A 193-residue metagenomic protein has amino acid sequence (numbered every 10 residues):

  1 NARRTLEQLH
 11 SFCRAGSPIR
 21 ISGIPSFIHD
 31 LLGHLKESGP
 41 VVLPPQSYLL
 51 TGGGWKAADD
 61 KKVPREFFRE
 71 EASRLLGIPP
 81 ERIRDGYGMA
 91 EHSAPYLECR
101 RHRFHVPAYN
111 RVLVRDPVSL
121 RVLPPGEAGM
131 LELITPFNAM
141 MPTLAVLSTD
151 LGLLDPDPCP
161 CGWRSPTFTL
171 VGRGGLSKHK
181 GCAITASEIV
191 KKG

Functional and structural regions predicted by a protein language model:
N1-G193: Active-site glycine/GP-rich loop and adjacent strand/helix microenvironment that borders small-molecule binding pockets
